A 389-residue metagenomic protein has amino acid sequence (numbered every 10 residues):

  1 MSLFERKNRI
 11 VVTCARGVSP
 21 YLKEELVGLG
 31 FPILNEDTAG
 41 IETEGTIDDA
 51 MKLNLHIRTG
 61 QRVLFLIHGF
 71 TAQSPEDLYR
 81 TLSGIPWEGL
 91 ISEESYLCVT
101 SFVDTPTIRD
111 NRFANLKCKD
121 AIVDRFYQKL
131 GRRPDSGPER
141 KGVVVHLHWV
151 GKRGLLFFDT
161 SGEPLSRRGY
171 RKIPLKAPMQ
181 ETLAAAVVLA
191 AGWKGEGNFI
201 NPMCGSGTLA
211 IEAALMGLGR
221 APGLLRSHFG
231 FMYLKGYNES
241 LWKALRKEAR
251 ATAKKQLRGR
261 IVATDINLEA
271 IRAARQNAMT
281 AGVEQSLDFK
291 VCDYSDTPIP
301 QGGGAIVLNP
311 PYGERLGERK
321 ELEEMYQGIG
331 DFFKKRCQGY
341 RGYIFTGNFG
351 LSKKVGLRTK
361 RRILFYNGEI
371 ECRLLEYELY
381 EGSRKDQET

Functional and structural regions predicted by a protein language model:
S2-V143, T389: Non-catalytic nucleic-acid substrate-recognition regions in nucleic-acid-modifying enzymes
D48-L55, E163-S166, S383: Short, charged/polar, Gly/Pro-enriched secondary-structure boundary elements
D104-T107, P164, P311-R315: A short, flexible beta-alpha/helix-coil linker loop
V145-S161, L375, R384: C-terminal edge-of-domain segments
L156-A190: SAM-dependent Rossmann-like transferase core, predominantly class I methyltransferases with a strong bias toward
M179-P298, R315, R319-E321: Conserved S-adenosyl-L-methionine
C292-D296, P300-T389: C-terminal catalytic and target-recognition region of SAM-dependent MTase-like enzymes, primarily methyltransferases
